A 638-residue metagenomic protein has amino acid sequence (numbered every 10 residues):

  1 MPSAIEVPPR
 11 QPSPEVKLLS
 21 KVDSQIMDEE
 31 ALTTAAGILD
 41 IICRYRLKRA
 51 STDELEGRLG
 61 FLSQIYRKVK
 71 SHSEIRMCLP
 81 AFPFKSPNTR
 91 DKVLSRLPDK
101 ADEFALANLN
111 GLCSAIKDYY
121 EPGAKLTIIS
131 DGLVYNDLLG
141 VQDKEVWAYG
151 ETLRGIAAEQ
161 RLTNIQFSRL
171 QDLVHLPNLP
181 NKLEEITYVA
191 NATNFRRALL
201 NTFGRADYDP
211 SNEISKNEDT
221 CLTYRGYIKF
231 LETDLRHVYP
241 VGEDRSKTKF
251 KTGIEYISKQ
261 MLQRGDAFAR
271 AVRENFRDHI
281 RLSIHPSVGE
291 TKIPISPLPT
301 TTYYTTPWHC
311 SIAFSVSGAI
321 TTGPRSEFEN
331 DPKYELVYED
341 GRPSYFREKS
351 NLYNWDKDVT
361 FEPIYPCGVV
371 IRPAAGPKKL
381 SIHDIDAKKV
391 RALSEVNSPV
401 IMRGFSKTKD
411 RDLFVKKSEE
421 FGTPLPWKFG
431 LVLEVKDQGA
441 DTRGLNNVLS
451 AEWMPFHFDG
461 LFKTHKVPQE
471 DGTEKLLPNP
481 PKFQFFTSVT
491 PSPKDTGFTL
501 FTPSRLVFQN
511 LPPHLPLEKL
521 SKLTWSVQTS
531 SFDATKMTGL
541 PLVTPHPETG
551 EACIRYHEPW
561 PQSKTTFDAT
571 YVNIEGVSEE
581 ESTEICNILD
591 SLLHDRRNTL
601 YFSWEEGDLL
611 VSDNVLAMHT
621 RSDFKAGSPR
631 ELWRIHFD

Functional and structural regions predicted by a protein language model:
M1-C78, F328-R391: N- or domain-start disorder-to-order transition segments that initiate the globular core
H72-K92, T127-N136, F167-V174, V489 (+1 more regions): Short loop/turn segments at strand-loop or loop-helix junctions that form parts of catalytic or ligand-binding pockets
A101-E121, I385-V390: Histidine-anchored nucleotide/phosphate-binding helix
G132-P299: A substrate-binding/cap region within the structured catalytic cores of diverse enzymes
R281-F328: Long C-terminal appendages of very large multidomain proteins
F328-S603, M618-D638: Non-heme Fe(II) oxygenase catalytic core, chiefly the N-lobe of the double-stranded beta-helix
G607-D608: Loop/turn positions that initiate beta-strands
